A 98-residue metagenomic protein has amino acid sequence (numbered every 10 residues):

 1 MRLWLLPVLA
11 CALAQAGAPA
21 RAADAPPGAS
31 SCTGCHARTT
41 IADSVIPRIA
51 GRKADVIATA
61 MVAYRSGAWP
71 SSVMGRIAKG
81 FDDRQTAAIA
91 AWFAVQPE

Functional and structural regions predicted by a protein language model:
M1-W4: Positively charged n-region of N-terminal signal peptides that target proteins for export
V8: N-terminal loops that bind phosphate or other acidic moieties and the adjacent beta-alpha structural core
C11-S30, A42-P47, A58, P97-E98: Electrostatic cytochrome c docking/interface patches
A22, R38, I77, W92-V95: Residue-level hotspots at or immediately adjacent to binding/recognition sites across diverse folds
A25-G28, A50-K53, D82: Short, conserved glycine- and acidic-residue-centered signature motifs in active-site or ligand-binding loops
S30-T39, I89: The canonical Cys-X-X-Cys-His
T39-W69, G75-K79: Gly/Gly-Pro-rich "capping" loops immediately C-terminal to redox-active cysteine motifs in periplasmic/lumenal
Y64, K79-E98: C-terminal capping alpha-helices of c-type cytochrome domains
